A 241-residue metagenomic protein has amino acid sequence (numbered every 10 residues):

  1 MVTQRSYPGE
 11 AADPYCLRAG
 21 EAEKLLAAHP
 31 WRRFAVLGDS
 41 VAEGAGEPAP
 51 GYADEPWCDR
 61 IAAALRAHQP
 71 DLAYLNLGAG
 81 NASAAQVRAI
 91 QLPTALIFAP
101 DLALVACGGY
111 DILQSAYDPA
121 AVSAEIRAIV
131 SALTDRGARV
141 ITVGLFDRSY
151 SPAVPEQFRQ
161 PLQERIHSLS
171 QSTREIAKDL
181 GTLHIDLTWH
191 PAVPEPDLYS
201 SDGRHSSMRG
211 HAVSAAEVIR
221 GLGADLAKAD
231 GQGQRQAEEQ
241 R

Functional and structural regions predicted by a protein language model:
V2-G80, I90-A99: Serine-esterase "nucleophile elbow" of acetyl-processing enzymes
E23, A27-A28, A67-Q69, A89-G231: Alpha-helical cap/lid subdomain in secreted, periplasmic, or secretory-pathway luminal O-acyl-processing enzymes
D39, E55, A85, W189 (+1 more regions): Flexible, active-site-adjacent loop/turn segments at secondary-structure boundaries
A45-G46, A85, Q114: Short N-terminal helix/helix-N-cap motif within the alpha/beta-hydrolase-1
G78, A82, C107-G109: Cell-envelope and extracellular/periplasmic
S83-A84, D118: Short loop/turn segments at beta->alpha junctions
Q234-Q236, Q240: Short, charge-rich patches within N-terminal targeting peptides
